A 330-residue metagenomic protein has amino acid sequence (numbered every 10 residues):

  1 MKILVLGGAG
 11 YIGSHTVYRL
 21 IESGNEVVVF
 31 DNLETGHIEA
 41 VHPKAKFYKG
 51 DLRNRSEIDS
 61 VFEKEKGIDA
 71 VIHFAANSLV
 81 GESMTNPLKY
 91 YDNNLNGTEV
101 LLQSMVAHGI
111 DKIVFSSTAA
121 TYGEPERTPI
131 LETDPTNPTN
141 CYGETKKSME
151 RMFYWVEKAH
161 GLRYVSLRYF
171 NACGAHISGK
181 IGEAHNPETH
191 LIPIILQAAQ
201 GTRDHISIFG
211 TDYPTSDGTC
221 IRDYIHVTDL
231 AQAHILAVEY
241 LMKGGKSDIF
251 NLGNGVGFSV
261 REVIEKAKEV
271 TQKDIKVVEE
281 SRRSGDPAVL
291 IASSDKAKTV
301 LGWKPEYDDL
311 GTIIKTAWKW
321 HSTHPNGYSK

Functional and structural regions predicted by a protein language model:
M1-A172: N-terminal Rossmann-like NAD(P)+-binding domain of SDR-like oxidoreductases, especially those catalyzing
G8, G36-I38, G50, G81 (+10 more regions): Glycine-centered small-residue hotspots that permit tight backbone geometry or close packing
I38, F170-L191, G201-R222: Short, flexible, glycine-rich and Lys/Arg-enriched loop motifs at helix boundaries that contact anionic partners
R127, P138-T145, A184-I192, D223-V227: The catalytic Tyr-centered alpha-helix of NAD(P)H-dependent dehydrogenases
I194-K330: C-terminal substrate-binding subdomain of Rossmann-fold SDR/epimerase-dehydratase oxidoreductases
